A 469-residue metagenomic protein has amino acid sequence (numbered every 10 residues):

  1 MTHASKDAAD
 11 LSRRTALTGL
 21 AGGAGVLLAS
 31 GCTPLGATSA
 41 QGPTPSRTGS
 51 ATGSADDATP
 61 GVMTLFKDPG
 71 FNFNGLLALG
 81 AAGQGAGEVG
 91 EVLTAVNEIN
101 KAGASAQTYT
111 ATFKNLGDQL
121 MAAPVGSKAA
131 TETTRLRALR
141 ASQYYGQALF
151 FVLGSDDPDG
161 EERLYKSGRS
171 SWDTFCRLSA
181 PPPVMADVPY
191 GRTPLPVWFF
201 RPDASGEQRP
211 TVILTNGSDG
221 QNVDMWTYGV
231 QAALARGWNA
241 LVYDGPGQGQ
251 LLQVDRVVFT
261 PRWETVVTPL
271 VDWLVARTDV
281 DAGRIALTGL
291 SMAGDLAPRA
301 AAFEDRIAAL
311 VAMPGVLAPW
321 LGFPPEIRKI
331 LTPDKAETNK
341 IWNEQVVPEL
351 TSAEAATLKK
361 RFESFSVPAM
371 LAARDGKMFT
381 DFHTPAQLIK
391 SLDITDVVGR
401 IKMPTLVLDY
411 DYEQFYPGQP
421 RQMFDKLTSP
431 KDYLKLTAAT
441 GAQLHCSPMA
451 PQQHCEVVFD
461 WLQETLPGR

Functional and structural regions predicted by a protein language model:
M1-L11, A24-A29: N-terminal secretory signal peptides
F113, K166-A204: N-terminal cap/lid segment of alpha/beta-hydrolase-fold proteins
V258-T278: Alpha/beta-hydrolase active-site loop
R284-K329: Primarily recognizes the serine-hydrolase "nucleophile elbow" in alpha/beta-hydrolase and SGNH/GDSL folds
I401, V407-D409: Short beta-strand/loop motif that positions the catalytic acidic residue of the alpha/beta-hydrolase fold
Q414-Q419: Conserved alpha/beta-hydrolase "acid-adjacent" motif
L427-A442: Catalytic histidine neighborhood in serine/cysteine hydrolases with alpha/beta-hydrolase-type architecture
P448-R469: Catalytic active-site module of serine/aspartate enzymes centered on a nucleophile-bearing elbow/loop
